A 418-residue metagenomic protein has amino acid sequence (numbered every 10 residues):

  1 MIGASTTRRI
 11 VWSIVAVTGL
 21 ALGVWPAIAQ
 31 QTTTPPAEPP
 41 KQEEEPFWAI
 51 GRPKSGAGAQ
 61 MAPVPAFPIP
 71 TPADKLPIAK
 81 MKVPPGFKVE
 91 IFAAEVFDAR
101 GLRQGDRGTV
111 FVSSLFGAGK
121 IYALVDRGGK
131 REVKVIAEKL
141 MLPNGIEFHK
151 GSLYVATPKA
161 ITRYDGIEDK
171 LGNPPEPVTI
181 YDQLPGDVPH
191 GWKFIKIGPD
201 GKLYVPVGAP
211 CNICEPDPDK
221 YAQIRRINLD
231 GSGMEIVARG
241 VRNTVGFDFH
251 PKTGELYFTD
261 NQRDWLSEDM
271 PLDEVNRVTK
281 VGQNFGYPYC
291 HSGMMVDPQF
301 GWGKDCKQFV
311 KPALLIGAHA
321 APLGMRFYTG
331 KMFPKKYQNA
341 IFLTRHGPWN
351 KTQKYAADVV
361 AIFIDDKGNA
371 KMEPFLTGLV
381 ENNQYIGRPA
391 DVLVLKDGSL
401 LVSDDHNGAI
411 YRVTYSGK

Functional and structural regions predicted by a protein language model:
P35-P84, W192, A209-N212, I227-S232 (+5 more regions): Beta-propeller domain segments
F92-V96, V135-K139, I180-D187, I236-G240 (+3 more regions): Surface loop/turn motifs at the tips and blade-to-blade linkers of beta-strand repeat domains
E95, G105, H149, G198 (+3 more regions): Structural WD40 beta-propeller signal
D98, G117, E132, K139-L142 (+8 more regions): Beta-rich catalytic cores
L102, I146, I195, T244-F247 (+2 more regions): Hydrophobic core register within WD40 beta-propeller blades
T109-S113, S152-V155, K202-P206, E255-T259 (+2 more regions): Conserved beta-propeller blade signature
L142, K159-G198, P206: Asp-box/WD-like beta-propeller blade repeats and closely related beta-sheet repeat scaffolds
L393-K418: Blade-level signature of beta-propeller repeat domains, shared across WD40, Kelch, NHL, RCC1 and BNR/Asp-box propellers
